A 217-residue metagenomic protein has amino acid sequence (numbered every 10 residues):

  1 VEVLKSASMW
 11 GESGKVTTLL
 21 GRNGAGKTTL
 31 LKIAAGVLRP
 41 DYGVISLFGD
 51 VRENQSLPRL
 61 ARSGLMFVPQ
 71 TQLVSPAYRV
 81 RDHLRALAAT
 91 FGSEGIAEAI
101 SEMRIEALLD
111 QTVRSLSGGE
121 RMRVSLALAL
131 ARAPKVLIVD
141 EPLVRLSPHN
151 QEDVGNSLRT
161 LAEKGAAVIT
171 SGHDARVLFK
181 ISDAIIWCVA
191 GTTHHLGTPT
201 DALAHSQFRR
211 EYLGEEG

Functional and structural regions predicted by a protein language model:
L20-R22: The feature captures the beta-strand-to-loop junction immediately N-terminal to the Walker
A35: Helix-to-loop junction immediately C-terminal to a conserved catalytic motif
G43-R52, S63: Conserved ABC transporter NBD signature motif
T71, A77-A89: Q-loop/switch helix immediately C-terminal to the Walker
S93-L108, N156: Conserved ABC ATPase "signature" region
T112-L116: Conserved ABC ATPase signature
L137-E141: Catalytic Walker B motif of ABC-type/P-loop ATPase nucleotide-binding domains
